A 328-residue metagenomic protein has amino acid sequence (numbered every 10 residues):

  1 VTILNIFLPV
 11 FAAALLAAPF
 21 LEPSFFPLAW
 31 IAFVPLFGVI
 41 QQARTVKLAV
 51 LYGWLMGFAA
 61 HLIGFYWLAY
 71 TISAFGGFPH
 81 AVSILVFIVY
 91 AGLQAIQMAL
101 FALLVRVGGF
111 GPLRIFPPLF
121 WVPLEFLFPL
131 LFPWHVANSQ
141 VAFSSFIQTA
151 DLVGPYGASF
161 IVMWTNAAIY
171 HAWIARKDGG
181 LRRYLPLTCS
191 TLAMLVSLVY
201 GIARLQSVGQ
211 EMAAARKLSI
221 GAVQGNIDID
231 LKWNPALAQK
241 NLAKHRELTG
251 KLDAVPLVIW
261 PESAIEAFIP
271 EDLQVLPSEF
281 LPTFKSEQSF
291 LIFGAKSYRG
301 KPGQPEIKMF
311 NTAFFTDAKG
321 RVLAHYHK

Functional and structural regions predicted by a protein language model:
V1-V208, A243, G250: Membrane-embedded alpha-helical bundles of multi-pass enzymes that act on lipidic or dolichyl-linked glycan substrates
G201-K328: Soluble catalytic regions of membrane-associated enzymes that act on cell-envelope and secretory-pathway components
